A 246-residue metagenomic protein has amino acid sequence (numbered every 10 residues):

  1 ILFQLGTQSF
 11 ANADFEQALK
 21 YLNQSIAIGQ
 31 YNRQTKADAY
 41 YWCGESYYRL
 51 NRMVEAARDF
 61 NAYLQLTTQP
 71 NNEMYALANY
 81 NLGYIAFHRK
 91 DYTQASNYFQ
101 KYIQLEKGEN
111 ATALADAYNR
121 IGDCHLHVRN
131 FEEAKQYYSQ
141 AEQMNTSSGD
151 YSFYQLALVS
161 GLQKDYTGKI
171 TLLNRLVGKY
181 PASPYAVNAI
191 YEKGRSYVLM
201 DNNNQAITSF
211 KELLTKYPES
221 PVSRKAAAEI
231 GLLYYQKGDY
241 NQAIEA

Functional and structural regions predicted by a protein language model:
I1-A246: Acidic, polar-rich low-complexity tracts and alpha-helical solenoid repeat scaffolds
